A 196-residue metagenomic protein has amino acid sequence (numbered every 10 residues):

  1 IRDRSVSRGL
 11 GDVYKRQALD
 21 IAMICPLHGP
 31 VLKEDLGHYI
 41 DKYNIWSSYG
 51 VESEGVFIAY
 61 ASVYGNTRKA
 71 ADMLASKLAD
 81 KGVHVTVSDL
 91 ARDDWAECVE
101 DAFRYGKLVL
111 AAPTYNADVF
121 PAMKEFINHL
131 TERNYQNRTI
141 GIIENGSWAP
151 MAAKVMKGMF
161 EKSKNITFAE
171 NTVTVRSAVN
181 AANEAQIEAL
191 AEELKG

Functional and structural regions predicted by a protein language model:
I1-L10, Y14: Single conserved hydrophobic/aromatic residue that forms the stacking wall/gate of nucleotide- or nucleobase-binding
C25-E52: Short N-terminal or domain-adjacent regulatory/targeting segments
G55-A59, G141: Conserved beta-strand elements of the Class I
T67-A71, A75, M123, A153: Short, highly selective alpha-helical patches that border small-molecule cofactor pockets in redox/cofactor-processing
A71-T86, E161-I166: Short helix-loop-beta junction
V87-D89, E170-T172: A structural preference for short, hydrophobic beta-strand core positions in alpha/beta folds
R92-T167: Helix-loop-strand module that forms the ligand-binding subsite of alpha/beta enzymes
V173-G196: Glycine-rich phosphate/pyrophosphate-binding loop and the adjoining helix
